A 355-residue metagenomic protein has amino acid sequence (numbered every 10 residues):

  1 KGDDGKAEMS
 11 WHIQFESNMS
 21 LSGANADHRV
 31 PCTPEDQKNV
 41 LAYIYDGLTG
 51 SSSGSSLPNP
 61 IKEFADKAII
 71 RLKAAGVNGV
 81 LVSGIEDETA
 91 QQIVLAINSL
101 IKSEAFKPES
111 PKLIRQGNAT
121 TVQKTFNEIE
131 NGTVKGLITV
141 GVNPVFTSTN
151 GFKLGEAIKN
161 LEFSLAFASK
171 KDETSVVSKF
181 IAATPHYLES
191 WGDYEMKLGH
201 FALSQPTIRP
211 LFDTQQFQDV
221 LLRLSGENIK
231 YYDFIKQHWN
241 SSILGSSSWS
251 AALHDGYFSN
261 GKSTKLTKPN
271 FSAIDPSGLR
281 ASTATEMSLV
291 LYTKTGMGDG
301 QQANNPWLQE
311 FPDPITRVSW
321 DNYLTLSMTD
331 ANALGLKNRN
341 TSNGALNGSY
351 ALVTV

Functional and structural regions predicted by a protein language model:
K1-N25, S110-R115, Q123-L211, W239-V355: A cross-kingdom feature strongest in bacterial/archaeal respiratory oxidoreductases
K1-N78, G84-E86, A96: Long, well-ordered, tryptophan-enriched scaffold segments
S52-E63, Y231-I243: Internal, active-site/partner-interface "lid" segment
N78-G84, G136-G141: Periplasmic-binding protein-like
I85-A90, P144-V145: Gly/Ser/Thr-rich loops at beta-strand to alpha-helix junctions that form or flank small-molecule/cofactor-binding
Q92-K124: Anionic-ligand anchoring segments at beta-strand to alpha-helix junctions in alpha/beta enzyme folds, i.e., glycine
Q215-N240: Non-catalytic, well-ordered alpha-helical segments in soluble enzyme domains
